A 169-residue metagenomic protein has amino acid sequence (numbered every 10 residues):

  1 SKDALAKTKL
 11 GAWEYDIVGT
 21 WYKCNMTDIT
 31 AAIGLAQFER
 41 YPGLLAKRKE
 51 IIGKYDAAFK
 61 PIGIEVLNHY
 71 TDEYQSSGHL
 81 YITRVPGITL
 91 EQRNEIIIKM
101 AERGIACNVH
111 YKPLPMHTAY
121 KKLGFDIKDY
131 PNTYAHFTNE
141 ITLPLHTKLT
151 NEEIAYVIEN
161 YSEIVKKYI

Functional and structural regions predicted by a protein language model:
S1-I169: PLP-dependent aminotransferase class I/II
